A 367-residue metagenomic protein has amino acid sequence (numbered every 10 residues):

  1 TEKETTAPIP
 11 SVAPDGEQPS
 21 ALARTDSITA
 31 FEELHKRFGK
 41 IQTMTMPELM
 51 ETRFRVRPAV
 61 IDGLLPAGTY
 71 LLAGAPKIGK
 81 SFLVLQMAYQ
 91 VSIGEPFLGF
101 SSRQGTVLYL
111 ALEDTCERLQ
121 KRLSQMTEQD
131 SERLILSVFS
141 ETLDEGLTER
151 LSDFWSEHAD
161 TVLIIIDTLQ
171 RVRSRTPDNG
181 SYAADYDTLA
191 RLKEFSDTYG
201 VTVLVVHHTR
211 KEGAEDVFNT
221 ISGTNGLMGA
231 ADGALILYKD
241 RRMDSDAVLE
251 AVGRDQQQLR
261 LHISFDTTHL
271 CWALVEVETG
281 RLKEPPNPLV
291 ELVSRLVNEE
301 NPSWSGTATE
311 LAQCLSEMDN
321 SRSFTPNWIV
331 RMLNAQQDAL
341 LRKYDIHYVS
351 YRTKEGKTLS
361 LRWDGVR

Functional and structural regions predicted by a protein language model:
T1-F38: Short, small/acidic-rich helices and loops at N termini and domain boundaries of DNA replication/processing enzymes
F38, P47-L49, R55-V56, I78 (+5 more regions): Conserved inter-motif catalytic segment of the P-loop NTP-binding fold
F54-L64: Pre-Walker A adenine-sensing motif
P66-Y70, G105: Pre-Walker A (Motif I) flank of P-loop NTPase domains
L71-A73, K77, F82, L110 (+3 more regions): Phosphate-binding/switch region of NTP-binding enzymes
L83, M87: Hydrophobic positions on the alpha1 helix immediately C-terminal to the Walker A/P-loop
Q90-Q104, L341: Post-Walker A helix-loop "phosphate-sensing" segment adjacent to the P-loop in P-loop NTPases
H262-R367: DNA transaction DNA-binding modules
